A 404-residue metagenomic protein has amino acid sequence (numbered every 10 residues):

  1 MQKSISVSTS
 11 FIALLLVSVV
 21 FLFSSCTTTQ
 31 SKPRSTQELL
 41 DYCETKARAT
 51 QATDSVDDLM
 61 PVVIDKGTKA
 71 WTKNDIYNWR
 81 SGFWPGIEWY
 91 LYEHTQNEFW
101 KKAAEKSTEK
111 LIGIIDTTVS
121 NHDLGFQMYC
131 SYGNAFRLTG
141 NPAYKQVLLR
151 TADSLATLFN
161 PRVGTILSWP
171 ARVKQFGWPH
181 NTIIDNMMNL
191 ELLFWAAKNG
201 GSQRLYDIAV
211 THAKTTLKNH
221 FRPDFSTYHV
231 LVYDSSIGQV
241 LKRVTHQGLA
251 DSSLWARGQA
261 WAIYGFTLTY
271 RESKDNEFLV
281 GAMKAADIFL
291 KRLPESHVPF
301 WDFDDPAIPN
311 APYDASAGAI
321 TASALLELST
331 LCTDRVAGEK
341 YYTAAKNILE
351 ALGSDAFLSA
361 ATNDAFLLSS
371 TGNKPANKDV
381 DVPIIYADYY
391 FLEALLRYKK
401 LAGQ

Functional and structural regions predicted by a protein language model:
Q2-A13: Bacterial N-terminal signal peptides that target proteins for export
L16-F21: Hydrophobic helical h-region of N-terminal Sec-dependent signal peptides in bacterial secretory/periplasmic proteins
F23-S25: C-terminal motif of bacterial Sec signal peptides marking the signal peptidase cleavage site
Q30-Q404: Glycan-recognition and catalytic cores of secretory/periplasmic carbohydrate-active enzymes
